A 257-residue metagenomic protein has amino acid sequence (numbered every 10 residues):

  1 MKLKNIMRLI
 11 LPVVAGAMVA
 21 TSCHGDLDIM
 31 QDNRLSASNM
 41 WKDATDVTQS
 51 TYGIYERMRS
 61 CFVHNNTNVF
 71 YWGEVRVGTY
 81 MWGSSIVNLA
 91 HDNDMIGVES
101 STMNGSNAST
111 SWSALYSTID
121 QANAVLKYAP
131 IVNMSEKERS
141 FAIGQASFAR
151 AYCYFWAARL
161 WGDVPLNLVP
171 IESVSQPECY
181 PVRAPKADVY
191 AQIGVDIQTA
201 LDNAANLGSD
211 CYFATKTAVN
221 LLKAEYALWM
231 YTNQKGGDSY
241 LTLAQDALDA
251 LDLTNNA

Functional and structural regions predicted by a protein language model:
K2-I10: Bacterial N-terminal signal peptides that target proteins for export
V13-V14, N33: Hydrophobic regular secondary-structure detector
C23-D28, N65-D94, L126, W161-L166 (+2 more regions): Aromatic-residue-lined binding/catalytic grooves and analogous aromatic/hydrophobic interfacial grooves in multimeric
C23-Y71, L241, L248: Membrane-proximal, proline-rich intrinsically disordered regions
T48, E56-F62, I86-W161, Y180 (+2 more regions): Conserved, well-structured interaction surfaces
I171-E178: Short glycine/proline- and charge-enriched loop/turn segments that cap or connect secondary-structure elements
